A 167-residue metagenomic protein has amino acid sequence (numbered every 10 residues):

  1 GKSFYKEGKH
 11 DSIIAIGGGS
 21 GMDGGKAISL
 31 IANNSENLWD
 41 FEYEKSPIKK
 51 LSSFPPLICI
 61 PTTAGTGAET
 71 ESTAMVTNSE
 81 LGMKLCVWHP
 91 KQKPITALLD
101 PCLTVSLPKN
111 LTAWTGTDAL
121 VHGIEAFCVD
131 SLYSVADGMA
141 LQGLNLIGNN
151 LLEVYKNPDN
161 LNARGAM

Functional and structural regions predicted by a protein language model:
G1-N37, E153-R164: N-terminal small/polar loop signature for handling phosphorylated ligands or for N-terminal nucleophile
S3-F4, A27-I28, A32, H122 (+2 more regions): Short alpha-helical scaffold segments that flank and stabilize functional sites
S12-G24, E44-L51, M75, H89-K91 (+1 more regions): Short, surface-exposed, charge-dense and proline/glycine-enriched linear segments
G21-D23, T112, A119, A136-M139 (+1 more regions): Generic hydrophobic secondary-structure packing signal
N33-S134: A glycine/threonine-rich phosphate-anchoring loop and its flanking beta-alpha core in nucleotide/phosphate-binding
A126-M167: Active-site segments that bind and position negatively charged phosphate/pyrophosphate groups
